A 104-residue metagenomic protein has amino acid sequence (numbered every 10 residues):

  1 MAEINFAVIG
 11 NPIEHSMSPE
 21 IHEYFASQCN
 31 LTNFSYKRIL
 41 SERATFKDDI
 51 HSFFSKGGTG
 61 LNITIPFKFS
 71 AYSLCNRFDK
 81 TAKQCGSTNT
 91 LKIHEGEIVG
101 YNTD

Functional and structural regions predicted by a protein language model:
A2-D104: Phosphate/diphosphate ligand-binding glycine-rich loop within oxidoreductases
